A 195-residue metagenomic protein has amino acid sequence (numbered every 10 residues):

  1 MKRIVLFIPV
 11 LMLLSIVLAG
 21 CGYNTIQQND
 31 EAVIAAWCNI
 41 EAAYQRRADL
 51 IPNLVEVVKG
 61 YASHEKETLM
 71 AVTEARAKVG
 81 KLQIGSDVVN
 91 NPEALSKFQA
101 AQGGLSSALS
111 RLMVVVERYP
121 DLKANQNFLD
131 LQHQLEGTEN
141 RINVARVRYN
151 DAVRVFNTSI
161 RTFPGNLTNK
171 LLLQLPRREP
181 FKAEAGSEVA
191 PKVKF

Functional and structural regions predicted by a protein language model:
K2-F195: A helix-centric hydrophobic-segment signal that preferentially recognizes long, alpha-helical stretches used
